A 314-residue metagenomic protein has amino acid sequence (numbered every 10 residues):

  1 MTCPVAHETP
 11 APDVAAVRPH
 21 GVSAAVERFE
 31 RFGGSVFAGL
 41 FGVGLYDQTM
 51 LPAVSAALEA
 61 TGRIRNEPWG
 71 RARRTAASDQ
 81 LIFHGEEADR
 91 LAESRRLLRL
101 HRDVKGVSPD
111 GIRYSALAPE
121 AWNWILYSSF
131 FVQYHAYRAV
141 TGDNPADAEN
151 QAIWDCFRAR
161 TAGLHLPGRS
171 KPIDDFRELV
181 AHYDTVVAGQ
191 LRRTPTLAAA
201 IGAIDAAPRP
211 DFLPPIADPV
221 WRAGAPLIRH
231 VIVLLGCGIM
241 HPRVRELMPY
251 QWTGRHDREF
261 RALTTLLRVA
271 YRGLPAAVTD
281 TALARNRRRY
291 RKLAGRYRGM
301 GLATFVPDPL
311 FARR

Functional and structural regions predicted by a protein language model:
M1-R314: Mature, function-bearing regions of proteins
